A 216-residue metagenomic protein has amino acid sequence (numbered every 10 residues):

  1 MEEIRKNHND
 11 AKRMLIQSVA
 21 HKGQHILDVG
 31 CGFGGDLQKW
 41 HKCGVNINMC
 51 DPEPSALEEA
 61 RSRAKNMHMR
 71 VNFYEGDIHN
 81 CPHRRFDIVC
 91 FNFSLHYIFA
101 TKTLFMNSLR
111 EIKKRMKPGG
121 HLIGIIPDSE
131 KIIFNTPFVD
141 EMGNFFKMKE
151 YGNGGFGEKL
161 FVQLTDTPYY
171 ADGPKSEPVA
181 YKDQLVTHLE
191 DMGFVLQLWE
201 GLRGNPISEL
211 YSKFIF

Functional and structural regions predicted by a protein language model:
R5-K22, K39: Conserved alpha-helix/loop element of class I SAM-dependent methyltransferases that forms part of the SAM/SAH-binding
G23-G32: Conserved class I S-adenosyl-L-methionine
G34-I78: Class I SAM-dependent methyltransferase SAM/SAH-binding core
C81-V89: A short acidic, Gly/Pro-enriched loop at the edge of an enzyme's catalytic core that lines a small-molecule cofactor
F91-L95: A short beta-strand submotif of the Rossmann-like class I SAM-dependent methyltransferase core that lines
L104-P118: A short glycine-rich, Lys/Arg-flanked "PGG" loop and its adjoining helix->strand segment in the class I
I123-T187: SAM-dependent methyltransferase
T167-I215: Rossmann-like AdoMet/SAM-dependent catalytic core
